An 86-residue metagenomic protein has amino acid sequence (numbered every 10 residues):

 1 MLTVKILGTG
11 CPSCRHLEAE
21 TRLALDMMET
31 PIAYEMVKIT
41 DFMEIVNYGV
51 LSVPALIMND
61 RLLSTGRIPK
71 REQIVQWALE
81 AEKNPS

Functional and structural regions predicted by a protein language model:
M1-L23: Local sequence-structure signature of Cys/Sec-based thiol-disulfide redox active-site neighborhoods
C11-P12, I39, I68: Short, surface-exposed acidic/glycine-rich loop or hinge patches that mediate macromolecular interfaces
H16-A19, Y48, P69: Generic recognition of short, well-ordered alpha-helical segments
R22-P31: Short helix-loop-beta junction
P31-F42: Thiol-based oxidoreductase modules, predominantly thioredoxin-like and allied folds used for disulfide exchange
M43, L51-S52, I68, Q73: Mobile acidic interaction elements
Y48-L56: Structural micro-motif
M58-S86: Non-catalytic, surface beta->alpha helical segment in thiol-disulfide oxidoreductase systems
